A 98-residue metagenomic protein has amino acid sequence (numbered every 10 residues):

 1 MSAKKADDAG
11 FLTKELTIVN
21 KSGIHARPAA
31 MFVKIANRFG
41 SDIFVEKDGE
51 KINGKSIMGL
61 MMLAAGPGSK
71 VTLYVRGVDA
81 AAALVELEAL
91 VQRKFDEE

Functional and structural regions predicted by a protein language model:
M1-S2, T17: Active-site-proximal helix-loop elements at catalytic-domain edges
S2-A6, A30, K34, A82-E86: Long, contiguous binding/interaction regions
S2-D7, S41-F44, K51, A80: Structural preference for solvent-exposed beta-strand-turn elements and adjacent flexible terminal/loop segments within
A6-D7, L16, G49, D96: Residue-level detector of intrinsically disordered/flexible regions characterized by low predicted structural confidence
A9-E15, K70-T72: Intrinsic-disorder/low-complexity, polar/charged segments enriched in Ser/Thr/Lys/Arg/Asp/Glu/Gln
T13, A26, Q92-R93: Short, intrinsically disordered low-complexity segments
T17-M58, M62-P67, V75: Compact, glycine-rich, soluble single-domain proteins
G66-E98: C-terminal structural segments of small proteins and small subunits
